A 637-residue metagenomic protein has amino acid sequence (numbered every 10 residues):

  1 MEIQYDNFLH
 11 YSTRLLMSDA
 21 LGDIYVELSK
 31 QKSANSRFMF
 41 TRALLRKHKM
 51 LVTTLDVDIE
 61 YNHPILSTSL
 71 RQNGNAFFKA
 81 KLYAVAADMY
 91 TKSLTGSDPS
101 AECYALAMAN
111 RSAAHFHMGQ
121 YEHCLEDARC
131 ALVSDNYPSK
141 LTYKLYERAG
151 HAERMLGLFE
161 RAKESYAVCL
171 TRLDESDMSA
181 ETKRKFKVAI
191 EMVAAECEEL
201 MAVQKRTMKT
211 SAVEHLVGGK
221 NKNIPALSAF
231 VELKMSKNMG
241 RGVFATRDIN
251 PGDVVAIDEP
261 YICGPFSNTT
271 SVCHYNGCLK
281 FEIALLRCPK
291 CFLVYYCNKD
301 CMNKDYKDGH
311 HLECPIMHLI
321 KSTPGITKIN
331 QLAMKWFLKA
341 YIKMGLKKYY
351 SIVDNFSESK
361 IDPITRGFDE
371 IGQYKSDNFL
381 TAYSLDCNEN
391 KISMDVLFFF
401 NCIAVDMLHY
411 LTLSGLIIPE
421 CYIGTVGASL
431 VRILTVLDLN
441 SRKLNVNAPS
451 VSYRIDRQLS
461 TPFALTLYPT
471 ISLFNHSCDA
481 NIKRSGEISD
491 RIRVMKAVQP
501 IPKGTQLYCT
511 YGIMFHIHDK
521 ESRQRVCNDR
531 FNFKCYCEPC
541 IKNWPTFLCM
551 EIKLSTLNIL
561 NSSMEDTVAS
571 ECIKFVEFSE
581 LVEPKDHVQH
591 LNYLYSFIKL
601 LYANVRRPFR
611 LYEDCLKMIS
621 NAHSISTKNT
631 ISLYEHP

Functional and structural regions predicted by a protein language model:
M1-P637: Short alpha-helical interaction motifs and adjacent low-complexity tails used for partner binding in regulatory proteins
